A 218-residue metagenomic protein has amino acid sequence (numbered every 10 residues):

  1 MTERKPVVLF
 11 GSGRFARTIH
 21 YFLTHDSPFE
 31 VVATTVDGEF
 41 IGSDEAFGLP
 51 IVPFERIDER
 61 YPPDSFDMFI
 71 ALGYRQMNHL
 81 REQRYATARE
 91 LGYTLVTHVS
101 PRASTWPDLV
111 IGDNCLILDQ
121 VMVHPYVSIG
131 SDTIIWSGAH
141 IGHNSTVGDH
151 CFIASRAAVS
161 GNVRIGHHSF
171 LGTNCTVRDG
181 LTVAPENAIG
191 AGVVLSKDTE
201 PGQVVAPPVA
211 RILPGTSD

Functional and structural regions predicted by a protein language model:
M1-A46, E55, E59-P62: Hydrophobic, well-ordered beta-alpha structural blocks that scaffold small-molecule cofactor pockets
R4, V31, P63-S65, G92 (+5 more regions): A general structural motif
S12, V36-D37, G73, S100 (+1 more regions): Cofactor-binding loop segments of dinucleotide-utilizing enzymes, especially the Rossmann-like FAD- and NAD(P)+-binding
R17, Y21, H79, K197 (+1 more regions): Alpha-helical elements of the RecA-like P-loop NTPase motor core of helicases
G42-S100, S104: Phosphate-bearing ligand-interacting subdomains that bind or position ATP/ADP/UDP/GDP/NAD(P) or nucleotide-linked
L72, A154-D218: Glycine-rich hexapeptide-repeat left-handed beta-helix
R75-Q83, R89-S145, A157-V159, V163 (+1 more regions): Left-handed beta-helix
